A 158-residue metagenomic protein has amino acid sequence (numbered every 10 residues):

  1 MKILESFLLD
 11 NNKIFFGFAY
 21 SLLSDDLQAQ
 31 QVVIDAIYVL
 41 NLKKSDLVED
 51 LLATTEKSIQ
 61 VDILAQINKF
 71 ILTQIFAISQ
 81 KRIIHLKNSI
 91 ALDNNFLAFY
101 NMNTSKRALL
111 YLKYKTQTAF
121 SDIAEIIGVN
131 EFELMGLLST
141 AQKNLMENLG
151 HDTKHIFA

Functional and structural regions predicted by a protein language model:
M1-G17, N41, R107: A short, charge-rich alpha-helical start-of-domain segment used by transcription regulators
N12, Q30, I34-K43, V48-K81: Σ70-family region 2.3-2.4 aromatic/basic alpha-helix that recognizes the −10 promoter and nucleates DNA melting
F15, A19, A29-L40, I123 (+1 more regions): Short, small-hydrophobic-rich alpha-helical interface motif
D93-M102: Short amphipathic alpha-helical boundary/capping segments
N101-D122: Short amphipathic alpha helix immediately N-terminal
I127-A158: DNA-recognition helix of helix-turn-helix
